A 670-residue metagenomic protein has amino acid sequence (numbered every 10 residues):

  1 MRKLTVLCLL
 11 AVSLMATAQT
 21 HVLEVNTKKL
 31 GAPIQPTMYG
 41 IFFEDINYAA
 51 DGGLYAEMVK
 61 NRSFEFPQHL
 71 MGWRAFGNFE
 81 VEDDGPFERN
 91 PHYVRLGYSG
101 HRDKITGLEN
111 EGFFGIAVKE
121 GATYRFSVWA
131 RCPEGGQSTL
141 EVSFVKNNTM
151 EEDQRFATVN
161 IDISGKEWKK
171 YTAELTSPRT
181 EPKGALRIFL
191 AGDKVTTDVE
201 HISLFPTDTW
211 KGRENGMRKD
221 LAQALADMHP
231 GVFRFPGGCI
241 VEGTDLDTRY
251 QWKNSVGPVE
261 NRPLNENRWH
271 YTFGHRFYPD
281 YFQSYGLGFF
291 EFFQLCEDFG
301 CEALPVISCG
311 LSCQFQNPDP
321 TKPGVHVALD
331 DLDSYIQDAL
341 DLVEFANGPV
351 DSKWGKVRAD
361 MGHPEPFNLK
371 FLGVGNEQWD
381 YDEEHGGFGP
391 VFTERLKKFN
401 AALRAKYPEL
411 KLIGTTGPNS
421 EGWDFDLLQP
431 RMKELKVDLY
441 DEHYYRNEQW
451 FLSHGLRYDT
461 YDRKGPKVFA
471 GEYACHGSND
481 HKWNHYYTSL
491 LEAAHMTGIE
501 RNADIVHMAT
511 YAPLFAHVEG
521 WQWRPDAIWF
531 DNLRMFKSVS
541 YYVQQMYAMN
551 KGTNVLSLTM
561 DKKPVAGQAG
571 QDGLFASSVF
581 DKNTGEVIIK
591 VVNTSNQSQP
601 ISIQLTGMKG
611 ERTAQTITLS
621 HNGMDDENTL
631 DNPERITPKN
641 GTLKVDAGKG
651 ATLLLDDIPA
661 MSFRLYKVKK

Functional and structural regions predicted by a protein language model:
M1-T20: Bacterial Sec-dependent N-terminal signal peptides
Q19-S284, E302-L304, D319-V325, L329-D330 (+9 more regions): Extracellular and organelle-lumenal recognition/adhesion modules and their flexible linkers in secreted
I41, V128, H229, C296 (+6 more regions): Conserved, mostly hydrophobic/aromatic
F64, E120-A122, N554-N593, Q599-I601: Surface beta-strand/loop "capping" patches
D153-I161, K170-T172, V199, P206-D208 (+5 more regions): Active-site cleft segment of glycoside hydrolase catalytic domains centered on the general acid/base Glu
L175-R187, T209-P230, F282-F299, V327-F371 (+3 more regions): An active-site-proximal structural segment forming one wall of the substrate-binding cleft that immediately precedes
K398-A402, P408-K411, Q429-E434, D438-N550 (+3 more regions): Catalytic-core region of carbohydrate-active enzymes that cleave or remodel glycosidic bonds
K563-A569, N593-K670: C-terminal beta-sandwich/jelly-roll accessory domains of carbohydrate-active enzymes
